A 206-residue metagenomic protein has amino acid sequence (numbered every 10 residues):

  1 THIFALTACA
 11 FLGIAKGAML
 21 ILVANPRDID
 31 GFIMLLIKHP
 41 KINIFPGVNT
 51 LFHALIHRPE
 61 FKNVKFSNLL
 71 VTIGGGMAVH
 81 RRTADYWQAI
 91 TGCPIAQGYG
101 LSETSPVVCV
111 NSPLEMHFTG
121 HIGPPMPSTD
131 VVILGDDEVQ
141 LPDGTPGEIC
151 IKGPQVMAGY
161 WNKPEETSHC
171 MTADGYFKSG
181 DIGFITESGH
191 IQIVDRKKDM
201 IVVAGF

Functional and structural regions predicted by a protein language model:
I3-N43, R58: Conserved AMP-binding/adenylation subdomain of ANL enzymes
A15-A18, I37, K41-G47, I56-H117 (+1 more regions): Gly/Ser/Thr-rich phosphate-binding loop
G17, L36, F45-V48, E138 (+2 more regions): Residue-level signal for inorganic ion chemistry
R27, T50-F52, V79, V156: Alpha-helix capping/helix-boundary segments
G76, G100, G123, D181 (+1 more regions): Active-site glycine-centered loops adjacent to acidic/histidine catalytic or metal-binding residues that shape
P124-S128, F177: Short coil-to-beta-strand transition motifs
Q140-G144, E148-A204: Conserved ATP-binding/catalytic segment of the ANL
